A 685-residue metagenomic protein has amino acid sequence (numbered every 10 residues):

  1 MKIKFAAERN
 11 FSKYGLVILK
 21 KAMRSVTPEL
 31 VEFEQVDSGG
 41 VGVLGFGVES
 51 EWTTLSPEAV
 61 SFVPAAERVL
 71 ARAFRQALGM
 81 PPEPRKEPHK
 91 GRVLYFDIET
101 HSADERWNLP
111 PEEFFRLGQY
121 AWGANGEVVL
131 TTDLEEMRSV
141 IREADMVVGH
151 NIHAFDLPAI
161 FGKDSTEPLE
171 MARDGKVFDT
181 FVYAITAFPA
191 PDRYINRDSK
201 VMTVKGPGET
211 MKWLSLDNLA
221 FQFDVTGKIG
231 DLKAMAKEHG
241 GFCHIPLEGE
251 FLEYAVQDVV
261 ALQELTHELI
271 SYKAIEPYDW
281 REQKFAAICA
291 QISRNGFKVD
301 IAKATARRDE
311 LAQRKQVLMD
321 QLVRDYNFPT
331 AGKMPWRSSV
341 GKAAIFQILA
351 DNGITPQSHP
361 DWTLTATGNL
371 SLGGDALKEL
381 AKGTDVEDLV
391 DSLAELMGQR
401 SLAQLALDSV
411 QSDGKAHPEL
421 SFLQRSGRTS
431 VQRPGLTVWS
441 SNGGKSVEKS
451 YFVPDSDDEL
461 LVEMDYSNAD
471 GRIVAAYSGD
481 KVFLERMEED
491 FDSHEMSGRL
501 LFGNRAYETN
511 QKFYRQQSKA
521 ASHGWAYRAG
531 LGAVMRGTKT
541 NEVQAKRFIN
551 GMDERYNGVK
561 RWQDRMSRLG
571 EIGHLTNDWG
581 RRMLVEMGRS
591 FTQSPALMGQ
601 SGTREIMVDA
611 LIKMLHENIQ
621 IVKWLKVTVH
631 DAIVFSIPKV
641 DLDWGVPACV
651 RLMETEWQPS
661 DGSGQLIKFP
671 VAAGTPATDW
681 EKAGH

Functional and structural regions predicted by a protein language model:
M1-P82: Glycine/proline-rich loop-helix segments at beta-alpha junctions forming the active-site rim of enzyme cores
A7-K13, L130-V147: Short, basic/hydrophobic alpha-helical segments
E83, E113-T132, D145-I270, S497-R505 (+1 more regions): Active-site-proximal helix-loop-helix substrate-binding element of RNase H-like nuclease domains
E83-E99, D104, L109-E112, Q119 (+11 more regions): Conserved "right-hand" nucleotidyltransferase catalytic core of DNA-directed polymerases
E105-L117, E463, D470-N504, R581: Metal-dependent catalytic core segments for phosphate chemistry
Q263, N295, E310-W336, M552-D564 (+1 more regions): Polymerase palm active-site segment centered on the conserved acidic dipeptide of motif C
N352-Q357, A416, S421, G503-V629 (+2 more regions): Conserved catalytic core of nucleic-acid polymerases
V634-P638: Short hydrophobic/aromatic beta-strand micro-patches that form the beta-sheet surface supporting nucleotide- or nucleic
